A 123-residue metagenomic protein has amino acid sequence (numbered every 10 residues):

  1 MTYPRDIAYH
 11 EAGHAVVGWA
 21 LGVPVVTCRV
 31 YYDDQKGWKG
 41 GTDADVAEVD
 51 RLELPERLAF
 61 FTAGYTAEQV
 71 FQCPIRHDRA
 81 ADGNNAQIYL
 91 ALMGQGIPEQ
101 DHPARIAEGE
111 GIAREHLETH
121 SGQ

Functional and structural regions predicted by a protein language model:
M1-Q123: Soluble catalytic regions of large protease machineries
